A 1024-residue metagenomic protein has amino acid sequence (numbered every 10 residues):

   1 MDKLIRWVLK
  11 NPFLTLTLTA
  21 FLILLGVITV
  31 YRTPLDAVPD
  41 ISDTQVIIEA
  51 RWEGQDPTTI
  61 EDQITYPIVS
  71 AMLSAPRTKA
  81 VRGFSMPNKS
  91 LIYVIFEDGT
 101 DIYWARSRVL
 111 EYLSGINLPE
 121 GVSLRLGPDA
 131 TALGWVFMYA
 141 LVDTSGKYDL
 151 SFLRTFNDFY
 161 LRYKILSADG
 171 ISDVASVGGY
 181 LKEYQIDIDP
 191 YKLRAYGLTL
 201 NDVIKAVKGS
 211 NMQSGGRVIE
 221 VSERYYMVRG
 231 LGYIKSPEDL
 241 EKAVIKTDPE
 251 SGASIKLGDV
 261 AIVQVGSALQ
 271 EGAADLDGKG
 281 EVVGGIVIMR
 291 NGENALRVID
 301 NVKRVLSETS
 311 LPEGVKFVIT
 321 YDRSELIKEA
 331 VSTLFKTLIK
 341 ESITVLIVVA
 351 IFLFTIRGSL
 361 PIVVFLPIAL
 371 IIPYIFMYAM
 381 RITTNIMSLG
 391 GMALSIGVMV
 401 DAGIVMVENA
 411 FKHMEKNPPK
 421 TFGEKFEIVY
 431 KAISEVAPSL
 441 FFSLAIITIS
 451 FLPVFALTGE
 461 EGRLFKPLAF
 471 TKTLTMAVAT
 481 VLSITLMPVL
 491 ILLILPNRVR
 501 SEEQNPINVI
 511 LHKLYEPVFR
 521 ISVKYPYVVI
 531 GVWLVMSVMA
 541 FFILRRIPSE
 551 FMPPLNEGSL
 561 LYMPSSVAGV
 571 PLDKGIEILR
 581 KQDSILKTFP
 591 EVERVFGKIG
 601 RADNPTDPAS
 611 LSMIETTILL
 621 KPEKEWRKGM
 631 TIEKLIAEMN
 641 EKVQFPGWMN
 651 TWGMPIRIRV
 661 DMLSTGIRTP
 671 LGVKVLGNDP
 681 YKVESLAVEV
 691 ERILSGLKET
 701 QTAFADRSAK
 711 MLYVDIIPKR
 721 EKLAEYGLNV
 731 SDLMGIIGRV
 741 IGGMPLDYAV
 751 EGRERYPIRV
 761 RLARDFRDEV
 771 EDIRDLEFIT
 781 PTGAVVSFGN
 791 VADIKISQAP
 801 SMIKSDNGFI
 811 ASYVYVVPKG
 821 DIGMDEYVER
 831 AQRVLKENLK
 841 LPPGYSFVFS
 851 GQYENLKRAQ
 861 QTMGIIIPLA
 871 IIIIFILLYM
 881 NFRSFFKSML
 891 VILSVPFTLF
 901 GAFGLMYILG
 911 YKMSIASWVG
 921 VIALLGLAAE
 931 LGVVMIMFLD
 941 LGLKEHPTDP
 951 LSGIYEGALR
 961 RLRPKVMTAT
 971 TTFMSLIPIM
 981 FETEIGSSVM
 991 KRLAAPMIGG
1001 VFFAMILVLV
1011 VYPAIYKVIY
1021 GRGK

Functional and structural regions predicted by a protein language model:
M1-L16, E415-K431, E460, K466 (+7 more regions): Interfacial helix-loop-helix hairpins and adjacent transmembrane helices of multi-pass alpha-helical membrane proteins
M1-L35, Y430, S434-V436, E503-P553 (+6 more regions): Signature of alpha-helical transmembrane segments and their immediate interfacial
M1-S342, T384, R463, K624 (+6 more regions): Membrane-proximal extracytoplasmic
D2, R6-F13, K328-N385, L452 (+5 more regions): Interfacial segments of transmembrane alpha-helices in multi-pass membrane proteins
S307, P312, I327-K336, L353-F354 (+5 more regions): Cytosolic juxtamembrane regions of multi-pass inner-membrane proteins
R323, E638, K642-G1023: C-terminal transmembrane helical bundles of large multi-pass transporters and their helix-start/helix-kink determinants
N385, S395-F411, V436-A456, L464-E503 (+7 more regions): Transmembrane alpha-helices and their membrane-interface boundaries in multi-pass membrane transporters and channels
W533-E641, N678-E699, R720: Juxtamembrane segments of multi-pass membrane proteins
